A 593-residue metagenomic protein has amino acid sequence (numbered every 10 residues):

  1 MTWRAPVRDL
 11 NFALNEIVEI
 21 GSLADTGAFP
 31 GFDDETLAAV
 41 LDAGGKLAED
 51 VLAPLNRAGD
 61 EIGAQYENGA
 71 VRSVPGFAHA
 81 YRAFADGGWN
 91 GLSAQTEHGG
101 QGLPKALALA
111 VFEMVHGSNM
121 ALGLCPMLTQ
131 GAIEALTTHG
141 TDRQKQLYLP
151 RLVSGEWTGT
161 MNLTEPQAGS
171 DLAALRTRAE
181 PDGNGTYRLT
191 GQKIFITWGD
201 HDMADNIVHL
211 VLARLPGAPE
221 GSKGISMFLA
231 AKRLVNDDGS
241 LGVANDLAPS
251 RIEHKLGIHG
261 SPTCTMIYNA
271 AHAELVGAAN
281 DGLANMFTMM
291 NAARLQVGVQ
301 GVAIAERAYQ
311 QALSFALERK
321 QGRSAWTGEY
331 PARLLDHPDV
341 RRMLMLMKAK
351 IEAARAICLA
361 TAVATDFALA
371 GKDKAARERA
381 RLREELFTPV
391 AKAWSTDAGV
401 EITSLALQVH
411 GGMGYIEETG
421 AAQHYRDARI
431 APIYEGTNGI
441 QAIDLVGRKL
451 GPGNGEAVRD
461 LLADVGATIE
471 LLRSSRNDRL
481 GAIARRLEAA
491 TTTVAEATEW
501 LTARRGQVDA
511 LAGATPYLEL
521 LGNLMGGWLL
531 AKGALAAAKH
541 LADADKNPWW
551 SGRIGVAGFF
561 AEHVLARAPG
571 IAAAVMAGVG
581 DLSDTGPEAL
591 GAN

Functional and structural regions predicted by a protein language model:
M1-A24, I267-N269, E274-A279, Q311 (+3 more regions): Acidic, low-complexity proline/glycine-rich segments
M1-G123, L147, A573-N593: Amphipathic, small/basic residue-rich leader segments at the start of a protein or domain
R4-A5, R188, I258, L382-L462 (+1 more regions): Alpha-helix capping/hinge segments and adjacent helical runs
A28-G31, E61-V74, N285-Q296, Q310-K348 (+5 more regions): Glycine-rich cofactor-pocket loops
L128-T129, G140-P181, A362-R381, T388 (+4 more regions): Internal maturation/activation junctions in enzymes
T186, T190-A244: A short core secondary-structure module
F195-T197, R233-S250, K255, P262-A293 (+2 more regions): A glycine-rich, basic-preceded beta-loop-alpha segment at the flavin cofactor/substrate interface of flavin-utilizing
P452, T468-N593: C-terminal amphipathic alpha-helical interaction region
